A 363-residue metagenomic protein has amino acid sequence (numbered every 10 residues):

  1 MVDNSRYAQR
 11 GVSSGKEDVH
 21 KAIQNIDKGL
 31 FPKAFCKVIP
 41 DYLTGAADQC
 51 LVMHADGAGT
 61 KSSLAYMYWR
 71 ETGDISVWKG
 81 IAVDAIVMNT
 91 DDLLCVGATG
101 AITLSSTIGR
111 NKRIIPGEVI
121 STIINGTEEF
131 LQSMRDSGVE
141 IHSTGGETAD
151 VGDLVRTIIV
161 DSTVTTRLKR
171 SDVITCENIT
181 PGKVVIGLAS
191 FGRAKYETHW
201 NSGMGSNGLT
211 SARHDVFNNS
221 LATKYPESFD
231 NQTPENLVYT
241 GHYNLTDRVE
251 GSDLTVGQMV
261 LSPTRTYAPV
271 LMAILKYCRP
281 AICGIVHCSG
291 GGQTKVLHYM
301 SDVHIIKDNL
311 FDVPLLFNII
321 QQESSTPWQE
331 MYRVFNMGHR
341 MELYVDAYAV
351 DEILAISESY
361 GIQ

Functional and structural regions predicted by a protein language model:
M1-Q363: Helix-biased detector of long, well-ordered alpha-helical tracts
